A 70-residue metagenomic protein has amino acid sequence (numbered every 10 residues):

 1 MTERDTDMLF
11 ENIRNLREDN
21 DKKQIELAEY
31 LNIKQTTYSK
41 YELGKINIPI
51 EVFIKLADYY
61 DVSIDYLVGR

Functional and structural regions predicted by a protein language model:
M1-E11: A detector for short, charged/polar N-terminal pre-domain segments
E11-Y30, K55: Short basic helix-loop element that most often maps to the first helix and adjoining turn of HTH DNA-binding modules
I13, L27-A28, Y38-Y41, L67: Conserved hydrophobic/aromatic packing and binding residues within compact polymer-binding modules
N32-N47: Recognition helix of helix-turn-helix/homeodomain-like DNA-binding domains that insert into the DNA major groove
E51-Y66: DNA major-groove recognition helix of helix-turn-helix/homeodomain DNA-binding modules
R70: Conserved short acidic donor-positioning loop in nucleotide-sugar-dependent glycosyltransferases
